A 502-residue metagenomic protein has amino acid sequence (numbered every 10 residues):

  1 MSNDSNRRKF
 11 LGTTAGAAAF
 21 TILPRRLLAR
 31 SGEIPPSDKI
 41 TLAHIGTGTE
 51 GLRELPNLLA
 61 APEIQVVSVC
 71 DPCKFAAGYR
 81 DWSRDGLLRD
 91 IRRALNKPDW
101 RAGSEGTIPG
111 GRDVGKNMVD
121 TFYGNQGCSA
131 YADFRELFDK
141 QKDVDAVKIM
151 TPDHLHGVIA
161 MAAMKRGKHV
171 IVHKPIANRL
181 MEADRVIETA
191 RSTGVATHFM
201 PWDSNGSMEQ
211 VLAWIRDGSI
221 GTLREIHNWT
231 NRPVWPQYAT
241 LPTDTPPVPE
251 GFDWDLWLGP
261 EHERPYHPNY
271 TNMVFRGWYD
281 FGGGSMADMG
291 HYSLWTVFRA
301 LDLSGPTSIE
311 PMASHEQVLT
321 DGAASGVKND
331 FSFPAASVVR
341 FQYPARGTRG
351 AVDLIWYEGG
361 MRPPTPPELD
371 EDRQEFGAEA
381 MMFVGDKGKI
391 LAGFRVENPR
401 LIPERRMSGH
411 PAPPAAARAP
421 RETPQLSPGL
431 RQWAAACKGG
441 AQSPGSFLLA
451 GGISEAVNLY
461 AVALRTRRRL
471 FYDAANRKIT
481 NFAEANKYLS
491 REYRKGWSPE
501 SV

Functional and structural regions predicted by a protein language model:
S2-K168, D184-A196: N-terminal glycine-/serine-/threonine-rich beta1-alpha1-beta2 phosphate-ribose binding loop of Rossmann-like
L11, L55, C70, K116 (+11 more regions): Non-transmembrane alpha-helical segments in soluble domains of secreted/periplasmic/extracellular proteins
G12-P35, S332, A435-V502: C-terminal helix-rich "cap/oligomerization" subdomain common to oxidoreductases
H44, V172, T197-F199, A392: Hydrophobic residues in well-ordered beta-strands that form the structural core
T47, E250-A435, A441, E455-A461 (+2 more regions): Glycine-rich, aromatic-lined ligand/substrate-binding cores of catalytic and carbohydrate-binding domains
E50-E54, A76-Y79, K140, W235-Q237 (+3 more regions): Short, solvent-exposed loop/turn elements at domain surfaces
C73-A76, Y131, M150-H156, I176-N178 (+5 more regions): Short, solvent-exposed turn/loop segments enriched in Gly/Ser/Thr/Pro and often Arg
H169, A177-G251: A contiguous active-site-proximal alpha/beta segment in oxidoreductase catalytic domains
